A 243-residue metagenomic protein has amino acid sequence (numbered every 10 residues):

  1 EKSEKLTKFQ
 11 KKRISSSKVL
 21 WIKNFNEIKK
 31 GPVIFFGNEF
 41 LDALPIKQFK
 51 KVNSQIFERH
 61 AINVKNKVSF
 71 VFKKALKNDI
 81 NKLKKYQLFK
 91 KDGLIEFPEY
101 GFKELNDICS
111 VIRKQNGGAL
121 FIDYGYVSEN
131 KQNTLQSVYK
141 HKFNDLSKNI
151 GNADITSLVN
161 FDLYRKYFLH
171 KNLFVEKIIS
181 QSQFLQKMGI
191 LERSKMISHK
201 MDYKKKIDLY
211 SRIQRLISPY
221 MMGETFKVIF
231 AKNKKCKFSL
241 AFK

Functional and structural regions predicted by a protein language model:
E1-E27: SAM cofactor-binding core of SAM-dependent methyltransferases, primarily the Rossmann-like beta-alpha-beta module
E4, L41, Y126: Short, glycine/acidic-enriched loop or turn micro-motifs at the edges of active sites
K8, K29-P32, Q186-L191: Short, solvent-exposed polar/charged micro-motifs at secondary-structure junctions
I14-S16, K30, L41, K114 (+1 more regions): Short, well-ordered coil/turn elements that cap or connect secondary structure elements
I22-N53, L94-K103, D107, V111-I112 (+1 more regions): A short SAM/SAH-binding and catalytic strip from SAM-dependent methyltransferases
I34-K82, Q132-D145: A mobile, often basic/glycine-rich helix-loop segment that functions as the active-site lid/recognition loop
K82-K243: Long, Lys/Arg- and hydrophobic-enriched amphipathic alpha-helices
